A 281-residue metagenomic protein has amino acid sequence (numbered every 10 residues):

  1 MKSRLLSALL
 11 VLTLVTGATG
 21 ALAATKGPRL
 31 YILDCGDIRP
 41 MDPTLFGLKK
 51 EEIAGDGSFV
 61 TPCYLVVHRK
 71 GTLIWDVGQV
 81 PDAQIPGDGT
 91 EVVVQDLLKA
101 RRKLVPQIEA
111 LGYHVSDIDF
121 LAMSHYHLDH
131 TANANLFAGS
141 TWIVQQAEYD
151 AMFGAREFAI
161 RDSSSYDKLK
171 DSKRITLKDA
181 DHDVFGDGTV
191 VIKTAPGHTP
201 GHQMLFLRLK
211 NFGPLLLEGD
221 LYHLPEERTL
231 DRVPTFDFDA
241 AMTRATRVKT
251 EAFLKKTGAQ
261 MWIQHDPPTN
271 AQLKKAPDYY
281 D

Functional and structural regions predicted by a protein language model:
M1-R4: Positively charged n-region of N-terminal signal peptides that target proteins for export
S7-G17: Bacterial N-terminal signal peptides
G20-R102, P106-E109, D117, F212-G219 (+2 more regions): Metallo-beta-lactamase
A24-K26, K99-D117, Q145-T194, M242-G258: Metallo-beta-lactamase
T25, V94-P106, F206, N211-D281: Cap/insert and terminal regions of metallo-dependent hydrolase folds
C35-G36, V77-V80, Y126, A147 (+3 more regions): Active-site metal-binding loops of divalent metal-dependent hydrolases
I118-D129: Metallo-beta-lactamase
L136-A138: Short, conserved loop/helix-junction motifs that constitute active-site signature segments in enzyme catalytic cores
